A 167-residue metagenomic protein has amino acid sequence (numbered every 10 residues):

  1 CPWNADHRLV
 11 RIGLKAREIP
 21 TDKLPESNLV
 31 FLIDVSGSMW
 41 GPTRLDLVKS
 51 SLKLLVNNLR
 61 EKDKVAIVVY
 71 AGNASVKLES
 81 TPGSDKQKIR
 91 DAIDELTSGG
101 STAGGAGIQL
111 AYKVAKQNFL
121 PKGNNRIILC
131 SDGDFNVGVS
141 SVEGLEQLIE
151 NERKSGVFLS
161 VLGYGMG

Functional and structural regions predicted by a protein language model:
C1-G167: Exposed acidic/Ser/Thr-rich ligand/metal-binding surfaces
